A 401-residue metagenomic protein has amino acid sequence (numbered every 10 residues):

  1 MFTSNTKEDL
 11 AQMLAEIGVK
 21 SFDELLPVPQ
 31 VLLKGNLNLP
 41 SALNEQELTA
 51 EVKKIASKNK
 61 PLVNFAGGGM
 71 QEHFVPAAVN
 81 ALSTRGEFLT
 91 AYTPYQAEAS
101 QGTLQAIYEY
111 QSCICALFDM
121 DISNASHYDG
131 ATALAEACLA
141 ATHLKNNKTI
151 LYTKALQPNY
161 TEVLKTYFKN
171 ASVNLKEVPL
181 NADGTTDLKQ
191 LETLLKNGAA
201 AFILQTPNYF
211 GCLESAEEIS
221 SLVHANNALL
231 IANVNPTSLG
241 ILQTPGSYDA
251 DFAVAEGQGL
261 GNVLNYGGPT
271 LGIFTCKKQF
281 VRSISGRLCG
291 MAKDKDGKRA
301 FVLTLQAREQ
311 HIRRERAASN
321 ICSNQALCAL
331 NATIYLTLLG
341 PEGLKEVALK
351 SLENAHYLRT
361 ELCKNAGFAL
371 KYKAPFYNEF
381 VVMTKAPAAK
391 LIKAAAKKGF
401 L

Functional and structural regions predicted by a protein language model:
M1-F2, T132-K298, G367, V381-K385 (+1 more regions): Conserved PLP-enzyme active-site core in the AAT-like
M1-K34: Compact, charge-rich alpha-helical regulatory domains located at protein termini
P29-E109: N-terminal entrance/gating region of PLP-dependent enzymes' catalytic architecture
N36-N38, K53, S57, Q71-H73 (+4 more regions): Flexible, glycine-rich loop/tail regions that form catalytic "lids" or insertion modules at the edges of active sites
G86-A97, C113-M120, K145-N146, F168-K176 (+4 more regions): Gly-rich Lys/Arg/Thr-decorated short loops/hinges at beta-loop-alpha junctions or inter-strand turns that position
Q96-A99, A116-A135: Short loop-beta-helix segment that forms the pyridoxal 5′-phosphate
L260-A366, L370-K373: Active-site C-terminal subdomain of aminotransferase-like
A396-L401: A common structural junction motif
